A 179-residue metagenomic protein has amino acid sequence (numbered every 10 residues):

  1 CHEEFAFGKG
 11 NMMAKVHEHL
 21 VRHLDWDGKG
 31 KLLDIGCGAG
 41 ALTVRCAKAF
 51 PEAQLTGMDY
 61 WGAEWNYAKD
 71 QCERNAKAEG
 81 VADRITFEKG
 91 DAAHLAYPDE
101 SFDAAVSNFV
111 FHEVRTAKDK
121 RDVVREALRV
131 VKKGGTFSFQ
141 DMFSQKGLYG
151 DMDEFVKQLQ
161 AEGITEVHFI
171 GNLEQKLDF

Functional and structural regions predicted by a protein language model:
C1-H19: Class I SAM-dependent methyltransferase Rossmann-like catalytic core, especially the SAM/SAH-binding loop
L33, T43-A93: Class I SAM-dependent methyltransferase SAM/SAH-binding core
A39: Conserved SAM/SAH-binding loop
F50, V81, V114-R115, V131-K133: Helix-to-beta-strand junctions that scaffold the AdoMet/dcAdoMet cofactor pocket in Class I SAM-dependent enzymes
A93-A105: A short acidic, Gly/Pro-enriched loop at the edge of an enzyme's catalytic core that lines a small-molecule cofactor
K120-K133: A short glycine-rich, Lys/Arg-flanked "PGG" loop and its adjoining helix->strand segment in the class I
G134-D141: Conserved beta-strand signature within the Rossmann-like core of class I S-adenosyl-L-methionine
I164-K176: Conserved S-adenosyl-L-methionine
